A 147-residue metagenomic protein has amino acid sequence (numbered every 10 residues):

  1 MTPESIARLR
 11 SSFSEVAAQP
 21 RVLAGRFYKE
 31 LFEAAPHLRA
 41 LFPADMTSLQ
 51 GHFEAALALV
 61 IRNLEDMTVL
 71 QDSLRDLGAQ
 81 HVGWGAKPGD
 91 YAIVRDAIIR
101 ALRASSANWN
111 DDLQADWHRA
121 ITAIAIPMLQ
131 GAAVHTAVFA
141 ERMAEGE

Functional and structural regions predicted by a protein language model:
M1-E147: Globin-like tetrapyrrole-binding proteins
